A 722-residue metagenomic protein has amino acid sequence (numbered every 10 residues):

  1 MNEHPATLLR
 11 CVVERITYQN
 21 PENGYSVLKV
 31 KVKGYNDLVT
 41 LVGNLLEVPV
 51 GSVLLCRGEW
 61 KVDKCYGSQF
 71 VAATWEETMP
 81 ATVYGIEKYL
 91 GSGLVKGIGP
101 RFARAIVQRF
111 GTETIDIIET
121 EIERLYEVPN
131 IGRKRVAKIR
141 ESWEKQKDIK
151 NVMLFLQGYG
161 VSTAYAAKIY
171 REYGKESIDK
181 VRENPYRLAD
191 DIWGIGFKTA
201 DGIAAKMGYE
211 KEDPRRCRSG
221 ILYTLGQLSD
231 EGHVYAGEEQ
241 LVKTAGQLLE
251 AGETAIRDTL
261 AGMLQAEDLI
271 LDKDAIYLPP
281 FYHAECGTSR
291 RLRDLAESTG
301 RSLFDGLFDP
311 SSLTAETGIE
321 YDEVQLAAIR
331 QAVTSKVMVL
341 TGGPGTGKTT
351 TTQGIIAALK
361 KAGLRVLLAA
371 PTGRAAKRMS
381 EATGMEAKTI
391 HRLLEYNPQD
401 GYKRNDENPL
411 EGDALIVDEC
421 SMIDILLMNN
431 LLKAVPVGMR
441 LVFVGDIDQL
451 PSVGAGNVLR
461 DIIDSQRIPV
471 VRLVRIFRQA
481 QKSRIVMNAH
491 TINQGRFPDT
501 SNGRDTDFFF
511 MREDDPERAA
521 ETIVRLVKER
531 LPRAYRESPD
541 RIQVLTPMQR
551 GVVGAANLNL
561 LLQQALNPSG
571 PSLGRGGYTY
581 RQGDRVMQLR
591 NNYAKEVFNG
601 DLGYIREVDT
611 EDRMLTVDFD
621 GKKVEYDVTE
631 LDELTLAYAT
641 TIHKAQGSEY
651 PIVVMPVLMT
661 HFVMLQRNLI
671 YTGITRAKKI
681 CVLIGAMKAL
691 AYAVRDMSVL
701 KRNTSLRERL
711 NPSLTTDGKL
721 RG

Functional and structural regions predicted by a protein language model:
M1-F304, G722: Accessory, non-ATPase domains that flank or precede helicase/AAA+ motor cores in DNA-metabolism machines
I16, C56, Q588, I605-V608 (+1 more regions): A generic structural signal for residues embedded in beta-strands
G51-V53, G583, G600: Loop/turn positions that initiate beta-strands
L94, E127, G342, A370 (+1 more regions): The Walker A (P-loop) glycine that initiates the GxxxxGKT/S ATP-binding motif of P-loop NTPases
L271-P344, T350: Pre-Walker A segment
G354, A358, A362-L364, P371-A382 (+5 more regions): Conserved helicase motor core of SF1/SF2 NTP-dependent helicases
I447-K595, L720: Conserved helicase motor core of P-loop NTPases
Q494, D601-G722: C-terminal accessory regions
